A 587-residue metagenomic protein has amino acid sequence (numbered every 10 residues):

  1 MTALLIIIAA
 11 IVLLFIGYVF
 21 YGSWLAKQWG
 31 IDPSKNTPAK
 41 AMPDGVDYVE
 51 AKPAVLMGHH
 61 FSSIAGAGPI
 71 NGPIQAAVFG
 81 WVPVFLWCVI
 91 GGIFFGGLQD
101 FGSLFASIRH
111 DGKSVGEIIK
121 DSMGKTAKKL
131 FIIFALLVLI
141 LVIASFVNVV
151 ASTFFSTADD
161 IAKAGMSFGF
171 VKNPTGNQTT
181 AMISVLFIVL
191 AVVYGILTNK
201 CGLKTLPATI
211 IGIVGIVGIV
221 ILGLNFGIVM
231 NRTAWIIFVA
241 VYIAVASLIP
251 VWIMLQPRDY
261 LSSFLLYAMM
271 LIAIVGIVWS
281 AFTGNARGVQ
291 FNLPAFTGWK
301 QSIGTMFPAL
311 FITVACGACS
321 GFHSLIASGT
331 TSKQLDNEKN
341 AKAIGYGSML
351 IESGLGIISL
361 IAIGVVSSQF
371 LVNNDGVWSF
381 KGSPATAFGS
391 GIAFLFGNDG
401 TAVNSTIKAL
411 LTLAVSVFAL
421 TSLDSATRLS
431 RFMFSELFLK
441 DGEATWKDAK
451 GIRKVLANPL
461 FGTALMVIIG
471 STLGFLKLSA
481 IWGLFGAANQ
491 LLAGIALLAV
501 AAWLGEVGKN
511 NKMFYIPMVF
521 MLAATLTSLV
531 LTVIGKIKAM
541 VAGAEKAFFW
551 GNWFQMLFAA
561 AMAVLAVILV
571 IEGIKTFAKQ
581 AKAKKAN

Functional and structural regions predicted by a protein language model:
T2-V19, A76-A106, G116, T179-F187 (+4 more regions): Extracellular loop-to-transmembrane helix junctions
L13-I70, S263, T305: Membrane-interface "cap" regions at the ends of multi-pass membrane proteins
V19-G30, F134, Q178-I221, R232-W279 (+5 more regions): Membrane-interface loop-to-helix entry segments
S23-V49, G72-Q75, F85, V89 (+7 more regions): Flexible loop linkers connecting adjacent transmembrane helices in multi-pass alpha-helical membrane transporters
A67-I74, G91-Q99, S103, S107-D111 (+5 more regions): Membrane-helix boundary/coupling elements in multi-pass transport proteins
K125-I140, G347-G354, S405-I407, E436-F475: Loop-to-transmembrane helix boundary motifs in multi-pass membrane proteins
V147, V214-I237, V245-S247, Y267-T297 (+3 more regions): Hydrophobic alpha-helical segments and their helix-loop junctions in multi-pass secondary transporters
I277-G298, L350-S390, S425: Extracellular/periplasmic helix-exit of transmembrane alpha-helices
